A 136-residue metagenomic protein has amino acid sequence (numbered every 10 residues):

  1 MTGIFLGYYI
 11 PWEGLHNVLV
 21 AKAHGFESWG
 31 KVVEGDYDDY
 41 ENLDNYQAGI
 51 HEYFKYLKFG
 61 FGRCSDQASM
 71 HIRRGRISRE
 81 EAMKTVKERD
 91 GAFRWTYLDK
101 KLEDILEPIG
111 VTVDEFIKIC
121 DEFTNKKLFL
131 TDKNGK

Functional and structural regions predicted by a protein language model:
M1-K136: Nucleotide-activated chemistry modules centered on ATP-dependent adenylation/adenylyltransferase
